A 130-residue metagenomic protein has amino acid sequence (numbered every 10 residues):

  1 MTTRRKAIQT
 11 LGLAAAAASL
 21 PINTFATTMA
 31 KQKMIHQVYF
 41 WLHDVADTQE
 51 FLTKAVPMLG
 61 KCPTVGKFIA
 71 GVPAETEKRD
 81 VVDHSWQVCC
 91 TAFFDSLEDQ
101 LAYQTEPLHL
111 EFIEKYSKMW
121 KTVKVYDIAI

Functional and structural regions predicted by a protein language model:
M1-A15: N-terminal secretory signal peptides and thylakoid transit peptides that target proteins across membranes
A16-P21: Hydrophobic h-region of N-terminal signal peptides that target proteins for export in Gram-negative bacteria
I22-E50: C-terminal segment of N-terminal export signals and the immediately downstream linker at the start of the mature
F25-T27, L59-C89, K118, V125-I130: Short, glycine- and small/hydrophobic-rich beta-strand elements in well-ordered beta-sheets
Q32-L42, E77-Q104: Short, well-ordered beta-strand segments in beta-rich or mixed alpha/beta enzyme and ligand-binding folds
A46-P73, P107-Y116: Short amphipathic alpha-helical segments
A92-I130: Surface-exposed, polar helix/loop patches in the mature regions of secreted/periplasmic/lumenal proteins that form
